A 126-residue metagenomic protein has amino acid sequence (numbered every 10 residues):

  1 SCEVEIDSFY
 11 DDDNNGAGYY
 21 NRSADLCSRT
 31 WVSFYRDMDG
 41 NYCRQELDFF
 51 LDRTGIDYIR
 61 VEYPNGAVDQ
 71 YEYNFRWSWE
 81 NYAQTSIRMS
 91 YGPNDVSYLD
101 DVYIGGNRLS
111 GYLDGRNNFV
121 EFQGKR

Functional and structural regions predicted by a protein language model:
E3-N74, A83-R126: Lipid interaction determinants
